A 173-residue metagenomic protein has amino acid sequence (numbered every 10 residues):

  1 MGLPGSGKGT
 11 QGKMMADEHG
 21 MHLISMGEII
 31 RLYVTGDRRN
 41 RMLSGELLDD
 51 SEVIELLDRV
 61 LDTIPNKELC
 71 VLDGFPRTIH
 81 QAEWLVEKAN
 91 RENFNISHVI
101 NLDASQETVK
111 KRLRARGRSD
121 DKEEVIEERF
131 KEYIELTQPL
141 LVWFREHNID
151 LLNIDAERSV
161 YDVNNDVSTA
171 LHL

Functional and structural regions predicted by a protein language model:
M1-L173: Glycine-rich phosphate-binding loop of ATP-dependent small-molecule kinases
